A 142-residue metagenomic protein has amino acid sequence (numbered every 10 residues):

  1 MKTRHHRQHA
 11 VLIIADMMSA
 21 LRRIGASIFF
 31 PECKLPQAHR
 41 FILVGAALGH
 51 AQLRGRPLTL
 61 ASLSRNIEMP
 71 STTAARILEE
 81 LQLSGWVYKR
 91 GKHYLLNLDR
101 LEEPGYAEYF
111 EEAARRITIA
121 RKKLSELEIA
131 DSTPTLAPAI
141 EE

Functional and structural regions predicted by a protein language model:
M1-L35: N-terminal leader segment of winged-helix/HTH proteins
I13-I24, L43, Y109-E112, R116 (+1 more regions): C-terminal ligand-sensing/allosteric alpha-helical core of TetR-family HTH transcriptional regulators
Q37-F41, R76, D99-R100: Short glycine/proline-centered loop/turn elements that form peptide/ligand docking sites
Q37-P57: Short helix->loop/beta-hairpin flanking segments within DNA-binding domains
P57-I67: A short alpha-helical element within helix-turn-helix/winged-helix DNA-binding domains across DNA-binding proteins
T59, W86, K92-A113: Short, cationic-aromatic polyanion-contact patches
E68-L83: Short amphipathic alpha-helical interaction segments
A107-E142: Amphipathic alpha-helical dimerization/coiled-coil segments that flank or bridge DNA-binding/regulatory modules
